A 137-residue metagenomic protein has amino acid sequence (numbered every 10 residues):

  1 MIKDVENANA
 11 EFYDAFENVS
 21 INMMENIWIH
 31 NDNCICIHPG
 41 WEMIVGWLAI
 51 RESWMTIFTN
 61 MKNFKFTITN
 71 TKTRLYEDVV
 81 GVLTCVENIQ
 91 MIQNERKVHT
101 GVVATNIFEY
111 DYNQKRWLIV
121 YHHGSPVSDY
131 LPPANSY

Functional and structural regions predicted by a protein language model:
M1-N26, N33-Y137: A beta-strand edge to alpha-helix "cap/lid" segment located at domain peripheries
